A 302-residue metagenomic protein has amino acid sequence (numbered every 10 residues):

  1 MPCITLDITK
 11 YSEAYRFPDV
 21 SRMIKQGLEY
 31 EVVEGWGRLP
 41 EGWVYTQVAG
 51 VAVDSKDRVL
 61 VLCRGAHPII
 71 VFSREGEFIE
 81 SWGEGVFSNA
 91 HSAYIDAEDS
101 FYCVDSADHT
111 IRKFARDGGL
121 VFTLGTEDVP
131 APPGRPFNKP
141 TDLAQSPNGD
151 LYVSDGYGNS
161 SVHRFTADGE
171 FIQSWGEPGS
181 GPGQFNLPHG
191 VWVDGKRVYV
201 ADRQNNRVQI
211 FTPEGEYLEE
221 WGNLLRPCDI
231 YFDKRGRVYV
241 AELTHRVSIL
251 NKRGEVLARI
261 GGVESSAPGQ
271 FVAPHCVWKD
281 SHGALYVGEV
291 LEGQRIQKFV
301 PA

Functional and structural regions predicted by a protein language model:
C3-A302: Eukaryotic scaffold repeat domains enriched in small/polar residues
